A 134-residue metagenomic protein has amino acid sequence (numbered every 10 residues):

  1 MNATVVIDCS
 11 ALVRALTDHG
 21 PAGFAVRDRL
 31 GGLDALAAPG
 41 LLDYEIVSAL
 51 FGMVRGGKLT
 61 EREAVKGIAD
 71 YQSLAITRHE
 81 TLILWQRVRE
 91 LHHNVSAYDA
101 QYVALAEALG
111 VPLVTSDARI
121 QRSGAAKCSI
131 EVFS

Functional and structural regions predicted by a protein language model:
M1-L42, M53-R62, A118: Short, well-structured N-terminal submotif of metal-dependent ribonuclease cores
M1-T4, L91, V103-S134: Acidic, PIN/NYN-like endoribonuclease modules and their adjacent C-terminal/linker elements
S10, E45, Q101-A104, R119: Active-site phosphate/pyrophosphate-handling residues
R14-L16, A49, S123-G124: Residues that scaffold the ATP/ADP-binding catalytic core of kinase and kinase-like folds
A35, T77, S129-E131: Conserved beta-strand segments of alpha/beta enzyme cores
L41, V47-A75, R87: Active-site-proximal, substrate-binding regions of enzyme catalytic domains and RNA-binding/basic surfaces
L74-S116: Active-site neighborhoods of divalent-metal-dependent phosphate/nucleic-acid chemistry enzymes
